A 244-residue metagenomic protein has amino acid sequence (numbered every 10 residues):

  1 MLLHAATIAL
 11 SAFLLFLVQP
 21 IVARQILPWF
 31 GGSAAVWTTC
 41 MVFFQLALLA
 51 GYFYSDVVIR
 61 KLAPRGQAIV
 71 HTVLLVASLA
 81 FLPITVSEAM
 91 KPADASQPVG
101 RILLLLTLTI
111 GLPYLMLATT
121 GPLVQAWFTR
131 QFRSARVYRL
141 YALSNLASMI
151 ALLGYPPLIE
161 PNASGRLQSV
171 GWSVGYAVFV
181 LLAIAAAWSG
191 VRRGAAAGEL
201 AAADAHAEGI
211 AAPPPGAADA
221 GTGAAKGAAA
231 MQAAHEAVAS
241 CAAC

Functional and structural regions predicted by a protein language model:
M1-C244: Alpha-helical transmembrane segments of multi-pass membrane proteins
